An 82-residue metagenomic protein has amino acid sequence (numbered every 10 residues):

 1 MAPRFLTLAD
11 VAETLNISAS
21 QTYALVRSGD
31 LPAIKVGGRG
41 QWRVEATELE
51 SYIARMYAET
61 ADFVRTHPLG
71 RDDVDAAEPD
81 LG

Functional and structural regions predicted by a protein language model:
M1-A24, A46-G82: Basic Lys/Arg-rich amphipathic helical interaction modules
L15-W42: Major-groove DNA-recognition helix of helix-turn-helix-type DNA-binding domains
